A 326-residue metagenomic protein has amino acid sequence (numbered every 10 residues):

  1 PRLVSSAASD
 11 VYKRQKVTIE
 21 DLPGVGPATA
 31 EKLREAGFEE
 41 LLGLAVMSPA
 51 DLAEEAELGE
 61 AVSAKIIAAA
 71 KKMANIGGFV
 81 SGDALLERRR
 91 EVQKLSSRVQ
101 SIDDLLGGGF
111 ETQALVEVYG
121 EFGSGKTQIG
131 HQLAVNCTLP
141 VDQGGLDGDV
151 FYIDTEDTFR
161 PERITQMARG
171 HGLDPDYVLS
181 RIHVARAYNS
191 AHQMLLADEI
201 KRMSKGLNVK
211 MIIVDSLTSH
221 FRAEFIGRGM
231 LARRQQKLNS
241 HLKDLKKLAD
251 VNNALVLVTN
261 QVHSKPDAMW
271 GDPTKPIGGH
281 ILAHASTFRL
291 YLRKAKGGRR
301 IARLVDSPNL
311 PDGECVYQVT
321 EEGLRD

Functional and structural regions predicted by a protein language model:
P1-Y12: Single conserved hydrophobic/aromatic residue that forms the stacking wall/gate of nucleotide- or nucleobase-binding
I19-L22, L33-E55: A short amphipathic alpha-helix within small helical-bundle interaction modules
K32, A69-Y177: The Walker A/P-loop phosphate-binding site
S96-V99, D103, T112, T127-Q128 (+6 more regions): Amphipathic alpha-helical transducer elements in NTP-driven molecular machines
G108-F110, V141-L146, H171-V178, R202-L207 (+2 more regions): Conserved catalytic network of the ASCE P-loop NTPase/AAA+ motor domain
G145-M230: Conserved inter-motif catalytic segment of the P-loop NTP-binding fold
Q235-N239, K243-D326: Phosphate-binding/switch region of NTP-binding enzymes
